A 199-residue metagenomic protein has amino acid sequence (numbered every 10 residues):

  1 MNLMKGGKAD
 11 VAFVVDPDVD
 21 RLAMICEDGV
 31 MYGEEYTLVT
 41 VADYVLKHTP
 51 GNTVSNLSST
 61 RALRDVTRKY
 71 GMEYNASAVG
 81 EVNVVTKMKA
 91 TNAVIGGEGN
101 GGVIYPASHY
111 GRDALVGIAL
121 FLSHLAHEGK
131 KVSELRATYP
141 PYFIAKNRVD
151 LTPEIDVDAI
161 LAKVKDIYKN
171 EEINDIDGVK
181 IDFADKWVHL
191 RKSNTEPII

Functional and structural regions predicted by a protein language model:
M1-I25: N-terminal small/polar loop signature for handling phosphorylated ligands or for N-terminal nucleophile
K5, G33-T37, D182: Short secondary-structure boundary/capping elements
V11, T49-I198: Phosphate-binding and adjacent anionic-ligand microenvironments
V14-D16, V30, T37, S58-S59: Short, contiguous, pocket-lining structural segments that sit at or immediately flank catalytic/ligand-binding sites
D20-L38, R64: Short Gly/Thr/Asp-enriched flexible loops that form oxyanion-binding sites at enzyme active sites
M31-H48, N52, A78-G80: Short, acidic/small-residue loops that bind anionic groups at enzyme active sites
